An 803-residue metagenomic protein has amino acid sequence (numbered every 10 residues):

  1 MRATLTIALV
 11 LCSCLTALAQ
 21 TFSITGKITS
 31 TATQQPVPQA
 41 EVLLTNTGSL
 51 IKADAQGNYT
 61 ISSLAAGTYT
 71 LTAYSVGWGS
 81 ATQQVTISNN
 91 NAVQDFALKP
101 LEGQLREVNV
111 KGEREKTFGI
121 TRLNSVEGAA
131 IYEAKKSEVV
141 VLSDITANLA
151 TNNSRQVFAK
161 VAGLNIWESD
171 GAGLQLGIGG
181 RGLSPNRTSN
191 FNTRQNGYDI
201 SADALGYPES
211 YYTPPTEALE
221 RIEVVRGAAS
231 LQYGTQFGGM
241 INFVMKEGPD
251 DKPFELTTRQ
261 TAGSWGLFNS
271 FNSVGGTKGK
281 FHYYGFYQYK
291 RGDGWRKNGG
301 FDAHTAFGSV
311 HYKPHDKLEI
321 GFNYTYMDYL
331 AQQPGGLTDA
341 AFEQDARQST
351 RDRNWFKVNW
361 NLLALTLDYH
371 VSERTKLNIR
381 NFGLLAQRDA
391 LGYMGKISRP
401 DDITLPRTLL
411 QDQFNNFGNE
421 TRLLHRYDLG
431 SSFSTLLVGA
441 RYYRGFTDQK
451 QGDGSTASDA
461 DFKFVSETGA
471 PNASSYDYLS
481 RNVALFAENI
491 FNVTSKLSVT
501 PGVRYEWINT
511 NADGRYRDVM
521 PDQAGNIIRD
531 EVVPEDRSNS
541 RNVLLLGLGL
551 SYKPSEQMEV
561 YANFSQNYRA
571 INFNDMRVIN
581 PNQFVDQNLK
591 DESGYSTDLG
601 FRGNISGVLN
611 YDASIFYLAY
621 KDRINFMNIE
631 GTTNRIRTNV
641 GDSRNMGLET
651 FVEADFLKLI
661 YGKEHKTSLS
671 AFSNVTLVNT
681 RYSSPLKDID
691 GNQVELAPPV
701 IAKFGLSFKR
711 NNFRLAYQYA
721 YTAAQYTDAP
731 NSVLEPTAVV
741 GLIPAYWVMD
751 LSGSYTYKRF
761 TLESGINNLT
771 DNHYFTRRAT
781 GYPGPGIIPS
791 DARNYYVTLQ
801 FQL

Functional and structural regions predicted by a protein language model:
A3, D316-T325, N359-G392, D402-V519 (+4 more regions): Face-selective signature of the C-terminal outer-membrane beta-barrel domain
T29, E41-L43, Y74-W78, S88-A147 (+1 more regions): Short, acidic, small-residue-rich periplasmic hinge/interaction motif at the N-terminus of Gram-negative outer-membrane
E127-A134, E138-A202, E220: Extracytoplasmic beta-strand/coil segments of soluble accessory domains associated with Gram-negative outer-membrane
Y198-R226: Short acidic/polar hinge/loop motifs at secondary-structure boundaries that mediate gating or recognition
A262-R291, R296-Q332, W355-E373, R504: Transmembrane beta-barrel wall of Gram-negative outer-membrane proteins
F281, D368-H370, R374-G392, K553 (+4 more regions): Membrane-embedded beta-barrel scaffold of Gram-negative outer-membrane proteins
H315, F433-L437, R441-Y443, Y476-A619 (+3 more regions): Structural signature of Gram-negative outer-membrane beta-barrels, strongest in the C-terminal barrel of TonB-dependent
S495, N610-K621, R637-N731, T770 (+1 more regions): Gram-negative outer-membrane beta-barrel transporters
